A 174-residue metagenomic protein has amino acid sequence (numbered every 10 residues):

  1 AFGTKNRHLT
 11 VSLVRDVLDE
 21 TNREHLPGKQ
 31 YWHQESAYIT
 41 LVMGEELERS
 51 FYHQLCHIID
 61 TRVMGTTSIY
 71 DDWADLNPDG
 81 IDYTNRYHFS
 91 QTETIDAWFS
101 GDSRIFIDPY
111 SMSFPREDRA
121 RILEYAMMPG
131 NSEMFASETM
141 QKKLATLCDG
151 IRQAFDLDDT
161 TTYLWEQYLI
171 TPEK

Functional and structural regions predicted by a protein language model:
A1-H8: Zn2+-dependent metallopeptidase catalytic core
T10-K174: Active-site-flanking segments in enzyme catalytic domains
